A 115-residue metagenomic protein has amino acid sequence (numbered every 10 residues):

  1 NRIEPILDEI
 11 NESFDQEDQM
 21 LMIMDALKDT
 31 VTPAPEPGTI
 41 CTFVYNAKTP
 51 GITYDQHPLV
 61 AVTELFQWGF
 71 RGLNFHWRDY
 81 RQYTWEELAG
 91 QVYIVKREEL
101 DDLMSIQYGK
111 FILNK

Functional and structural regions predicted by a protein language model:
N1-G38: Mixed-charge, Lys/Arg-rich low-complexity intrinsically disordered regions
L21, G38, T42, V60 (+3 more regions): Residue-level marker of intrinsically disordered, low-complexity segments enriched for small/polar residues
T30-T53: Short coil-to-beta transition motif at edge beta-strands of beta-rich domains
G51-E86: Basic/aromatic-rich interaction segments and small domains that mediate binding to polyanionic partners
N74-K115: Intrinsically disordered, low-complexity, charged/polar segments
